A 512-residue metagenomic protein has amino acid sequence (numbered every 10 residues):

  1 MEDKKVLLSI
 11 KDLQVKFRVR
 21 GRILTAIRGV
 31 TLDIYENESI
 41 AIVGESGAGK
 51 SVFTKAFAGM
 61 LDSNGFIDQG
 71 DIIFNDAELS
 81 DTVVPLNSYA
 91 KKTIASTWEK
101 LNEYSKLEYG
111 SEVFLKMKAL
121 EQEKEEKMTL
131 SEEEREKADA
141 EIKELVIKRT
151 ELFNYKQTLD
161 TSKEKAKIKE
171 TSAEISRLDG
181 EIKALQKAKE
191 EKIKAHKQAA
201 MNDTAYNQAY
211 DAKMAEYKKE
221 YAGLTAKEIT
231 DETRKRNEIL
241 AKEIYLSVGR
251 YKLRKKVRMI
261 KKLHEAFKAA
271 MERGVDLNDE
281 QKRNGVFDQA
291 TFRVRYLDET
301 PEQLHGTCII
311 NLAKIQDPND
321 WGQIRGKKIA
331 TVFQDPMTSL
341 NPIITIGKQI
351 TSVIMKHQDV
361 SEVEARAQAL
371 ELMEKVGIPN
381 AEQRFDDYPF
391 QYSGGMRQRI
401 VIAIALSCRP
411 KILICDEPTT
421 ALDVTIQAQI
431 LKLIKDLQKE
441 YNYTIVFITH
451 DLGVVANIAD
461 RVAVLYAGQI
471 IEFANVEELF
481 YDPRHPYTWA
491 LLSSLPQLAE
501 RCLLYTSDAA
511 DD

Functional and structural regions predicted by a protein language model:
K4-V6, L79, K124, G306-I309 (+2 more regions): Short catalytic/signature loops enriched in Gly
V43-E45: The feature captures the beta-strand-to-loop junction immediately N-terminal to the Walker
A48, Y505-D512: Conserved small/polar residues in nucleotide/adenosyl-binding loops
S407-K411: A short, proline-enriched helix->beta-strand linker immediately N-terminal to the Walker B motif in ABC-type P-loop
L413-D416: Catalytic Walker B motif of ABC-type/P-loop ATPase nucleotide-binding domains
P418, L422, I426-L503: P-loop NTP-binding/switch modules centered on Walker-like glycine-rich loops
